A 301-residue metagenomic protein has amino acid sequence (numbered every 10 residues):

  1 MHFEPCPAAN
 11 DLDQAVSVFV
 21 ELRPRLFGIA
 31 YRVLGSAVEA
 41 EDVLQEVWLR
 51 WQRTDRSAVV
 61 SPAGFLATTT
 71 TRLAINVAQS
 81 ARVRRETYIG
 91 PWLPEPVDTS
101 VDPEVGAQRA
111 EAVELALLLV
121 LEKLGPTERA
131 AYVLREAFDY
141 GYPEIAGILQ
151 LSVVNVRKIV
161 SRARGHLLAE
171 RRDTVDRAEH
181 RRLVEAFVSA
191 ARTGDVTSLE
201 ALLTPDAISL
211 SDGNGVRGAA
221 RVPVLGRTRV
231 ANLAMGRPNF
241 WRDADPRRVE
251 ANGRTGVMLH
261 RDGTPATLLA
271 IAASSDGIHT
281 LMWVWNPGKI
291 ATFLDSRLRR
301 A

Functional and structural regions predicted by a protein language model:
M1-S189, T193-D195, L202: Active-site-adjacent scaffolding segments
F187, L199, A207, D276: Hydrophobic pocket/interface hotspot
P205-P246: A solvent-exposed, acidic/Ser-Thr-rich amphipathic alpha-helical stretch
G256-D262: Short beta-strand segments that buttress and anchor functional surface loops
T264-L269: Short, surface-exposed coil-to-beta transition loops
I271-H279: Short, solvent-exposed coil/turn segments at beta-strand boundaries
V284-A301: Low-complexity, intrinsically disordered terminal/linker segments enriched in charged and Gly/Pro repeats
